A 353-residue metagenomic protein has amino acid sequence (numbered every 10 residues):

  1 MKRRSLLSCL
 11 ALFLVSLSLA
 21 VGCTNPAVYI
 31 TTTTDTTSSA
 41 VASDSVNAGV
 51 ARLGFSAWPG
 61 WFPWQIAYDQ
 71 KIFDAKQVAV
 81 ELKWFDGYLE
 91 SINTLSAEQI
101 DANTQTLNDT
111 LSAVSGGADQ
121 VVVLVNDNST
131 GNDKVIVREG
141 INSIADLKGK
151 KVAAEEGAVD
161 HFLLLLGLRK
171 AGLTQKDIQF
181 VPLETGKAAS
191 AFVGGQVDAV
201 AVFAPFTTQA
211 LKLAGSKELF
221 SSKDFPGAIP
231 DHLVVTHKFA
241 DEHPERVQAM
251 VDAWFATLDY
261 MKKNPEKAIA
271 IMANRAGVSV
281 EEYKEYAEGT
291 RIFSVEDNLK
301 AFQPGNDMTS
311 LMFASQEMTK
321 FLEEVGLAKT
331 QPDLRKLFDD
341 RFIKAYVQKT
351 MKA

Functional and structural regions predicted by a protein language model:
M1-V50, Q348-A353: Short, low-complexity disordered leader/linker segments with a strong preference for bacterial N-terminal type II
L19, D69, D74, V114 (+4 more regions): Short polybasic/polar patches that bind polyanions
P26-E184, D198-A204, F220, G227: Short, glycine-/small- and polar/acidic-enriched structural segments that line small-molecule recognition paths
F62-I66, K71, N93, A97 (+13 more regions): Solvent-exposed, polar/charged alpha-helical surfaces in well-ordered, non-transmembrane soluble domains, broadly
N108-D109, V181, K187-E281: Pocket-lining segment of extracytoplasmic ligand-binding domains
G149, K212, D339: Phosphate-coordinating loops and pocket residues in cytosolic domains that bind phosphorylated ligands
D241-L327: Secondary-structure end/capping motifs
Q316-A353: Conserved C-terminal helix/tail region of periplasmic/extracytoplasmic solute-binding proteins
